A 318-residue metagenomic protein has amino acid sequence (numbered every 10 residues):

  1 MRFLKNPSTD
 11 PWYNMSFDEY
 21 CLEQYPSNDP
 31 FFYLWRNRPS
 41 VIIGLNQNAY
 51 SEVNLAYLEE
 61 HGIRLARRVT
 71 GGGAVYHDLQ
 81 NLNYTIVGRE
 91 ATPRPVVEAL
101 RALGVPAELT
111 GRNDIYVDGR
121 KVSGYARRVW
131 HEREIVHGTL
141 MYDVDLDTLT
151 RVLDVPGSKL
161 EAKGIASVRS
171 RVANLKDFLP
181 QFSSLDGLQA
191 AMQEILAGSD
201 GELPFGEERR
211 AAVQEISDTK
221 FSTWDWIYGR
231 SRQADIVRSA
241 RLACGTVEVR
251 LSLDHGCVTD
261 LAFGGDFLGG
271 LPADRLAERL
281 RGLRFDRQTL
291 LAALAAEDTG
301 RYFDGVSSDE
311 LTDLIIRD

Functional and structural regions predicted by a protein language model:
M1-E90: N-terminal lobe of the biotin/lipoate ligase/transferase fold
V69-V87, S158-D177: Residues forming anionic-ligand binding surfaces in small-molecule and nucleic-acid pockets of primarily soluble enzymes
V105-R112, S199-A212, R287-L291, Y302-G305: Flexible, glycine/charged-enriched surface loops at secondary-structure junctions
V105-S170: Internal, well-ordered alpha/beta segment that forms a basic, Gly-enriched binding/recognition surface
A126-R127, L140-Y142, A240, V247-G265: Short beta-strand elements
T148-R151, K159-F205: A conserved active-site cap/scaffold subdomain adjacent to cofactor or substrate pockets
V172-L175, C257-D318: Active-site- and interface-proximal helix/loop "cap" or "latch" segments in soluble metabolic and energy-transducing
R210-D254: Structured beta-strand/loop patches that form or line metal/cofactor-binding pockets in enzymes
